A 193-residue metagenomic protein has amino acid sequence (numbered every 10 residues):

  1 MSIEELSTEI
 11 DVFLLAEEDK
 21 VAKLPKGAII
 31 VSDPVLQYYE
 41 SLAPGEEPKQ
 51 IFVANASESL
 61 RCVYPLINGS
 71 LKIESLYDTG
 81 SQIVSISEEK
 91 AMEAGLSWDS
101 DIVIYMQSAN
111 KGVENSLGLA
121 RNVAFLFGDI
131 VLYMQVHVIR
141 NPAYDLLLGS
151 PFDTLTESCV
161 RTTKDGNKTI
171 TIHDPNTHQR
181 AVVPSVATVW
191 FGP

Functional and structural regions predicted by a protein language model:
E4, E9-S70, I104-L119, L147: Pepsin-like aspartyl protease folds
D11, S32, Q82-E89, G95-P193: Aspartic protease core domain of the pepsin/retropepsin superfamily
K72-S75, Q82-V84: Conserved tryptophan-centered aromatic signature that marks the ligand-binding surface of SH3 and related Trp-rich
S75-Y77, L146: Short conserved micro-motifs on helix faces and helix-strand junctions that flank and scaffold key functional residues
Y77, A94-G95: Short phosphate/oxyanion-binding micro-motifs
